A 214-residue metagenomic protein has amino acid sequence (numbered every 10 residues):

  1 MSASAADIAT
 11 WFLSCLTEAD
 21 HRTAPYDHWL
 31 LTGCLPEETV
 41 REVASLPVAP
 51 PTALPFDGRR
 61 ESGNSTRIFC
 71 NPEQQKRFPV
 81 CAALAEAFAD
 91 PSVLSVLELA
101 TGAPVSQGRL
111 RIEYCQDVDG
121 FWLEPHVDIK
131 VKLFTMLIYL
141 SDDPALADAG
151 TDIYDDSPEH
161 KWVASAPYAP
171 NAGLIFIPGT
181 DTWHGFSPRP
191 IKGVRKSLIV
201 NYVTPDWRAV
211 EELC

Functional and structural regions predicted by a protein language model:
M1-D7: Charged, compositionally biased N-terminal leader segments and the immediate start of the first structured element
D7-W11, C15-A100: Non-heme Fe(II)/2-oxoglutarate
K76-V80, L84-A89, V93-C214: Catalytic core of non-heme Fe(II) oxygenases with the double-stranded beta-helix
